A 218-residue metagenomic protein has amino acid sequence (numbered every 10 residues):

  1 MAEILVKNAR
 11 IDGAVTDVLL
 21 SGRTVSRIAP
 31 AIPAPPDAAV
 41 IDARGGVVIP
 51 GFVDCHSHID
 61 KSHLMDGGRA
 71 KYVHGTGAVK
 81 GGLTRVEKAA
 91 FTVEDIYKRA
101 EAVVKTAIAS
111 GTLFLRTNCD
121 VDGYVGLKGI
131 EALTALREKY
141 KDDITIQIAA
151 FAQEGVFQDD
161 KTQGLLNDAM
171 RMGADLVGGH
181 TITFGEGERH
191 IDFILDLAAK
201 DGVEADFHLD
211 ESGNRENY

Functional and structural regions predicted by a protein language model:
M1-L5, R10-I49: Histidine-rich, glycine-flanked metal-binding segment
A9, R23, G45, H56 (+3 more regions): Divalent metal-coordination and catalytic microenvironments
G46-G68, E211-S212: Di-metal (Zn2+ and/or Mg2+/Mn2+) metal-binding site signature of metallo-dependent hydrolases with the MBL/beta-CASP
G51-C55, L115-T117, I144-A150, V177-G179 (+1 more regions): Hydrophobic faces of well-ordered beta-strands that scaffold small-molecule active sites in alpha/beta enzyme cores
H63-I96, G173, L197, D201-V203: Active-site gating loops and adjacent loop-to-helix segments of metal-dependent hydrolytic enzymes
T76-L127, T181-T183, R189: Divalent metal-binding segments
V121-G123, A150-G155, T183, E211-G213: Active-site-proximal loop/turn and secondary-structure-junction residues that shape catalytic pockets, frequently
K128-D142, Q158-Y218: Histidine/acidic residue-rich metal-binding segments in metalloenzymes
